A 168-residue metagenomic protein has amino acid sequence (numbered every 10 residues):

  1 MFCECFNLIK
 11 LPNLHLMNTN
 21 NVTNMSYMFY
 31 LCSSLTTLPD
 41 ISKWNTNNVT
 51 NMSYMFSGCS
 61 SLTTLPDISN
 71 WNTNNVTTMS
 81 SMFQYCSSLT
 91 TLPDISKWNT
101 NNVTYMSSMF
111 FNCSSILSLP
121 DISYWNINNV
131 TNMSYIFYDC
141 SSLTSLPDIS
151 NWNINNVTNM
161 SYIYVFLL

Functional and structural regions predicted by a protein language model:
M1-L168: Negatively charged
